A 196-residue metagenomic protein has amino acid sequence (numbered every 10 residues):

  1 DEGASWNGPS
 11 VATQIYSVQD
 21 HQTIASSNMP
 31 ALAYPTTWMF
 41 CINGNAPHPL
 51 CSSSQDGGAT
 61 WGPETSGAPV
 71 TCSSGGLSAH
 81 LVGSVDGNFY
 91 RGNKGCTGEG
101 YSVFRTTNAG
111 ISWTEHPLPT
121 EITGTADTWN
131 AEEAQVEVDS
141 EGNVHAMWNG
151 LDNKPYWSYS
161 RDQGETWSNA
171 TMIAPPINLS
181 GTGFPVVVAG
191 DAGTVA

Functional and structural regions predicted by a protein language model:
D1-Q14, S52-P69, S102-A126, S158-N178: Asp-box/BNR beta-propeller loop motif
E2-L50, P63-V82: Asp-box/WD-like beta-propeller blade repeats and closely related beta-sheet repeat scaffolds
I15-H21, T71-G76, I122-A131, P176-F184: Short glycine-/Asp-/Thr-/Trp-enriched loop segments that recur within the blades of beta-propeller repeat domains
I24-A33, L81-S84, E133-S140, V187-A189: Structural signature of eukaryotic scaffold interfaces centered on beta-propeller domains
S26, F40-G44, G92-G95, M147-G150: Recurrent small/Gly-Pro-centered beta-turn motifs in extracellular repeat architectures
P30-F40, D86-R91, E141-A146, A192-A196: Entry beta-strands of beta-propeller and related beta-repeat scaffolds
A46-C51, G98-V103, D152-W157: Structural motif
W148-N149, P155, L179-A196: Loop/turn-rich, solvent-exposed surfaces of beta-rich toroidal or solenoidal domains
